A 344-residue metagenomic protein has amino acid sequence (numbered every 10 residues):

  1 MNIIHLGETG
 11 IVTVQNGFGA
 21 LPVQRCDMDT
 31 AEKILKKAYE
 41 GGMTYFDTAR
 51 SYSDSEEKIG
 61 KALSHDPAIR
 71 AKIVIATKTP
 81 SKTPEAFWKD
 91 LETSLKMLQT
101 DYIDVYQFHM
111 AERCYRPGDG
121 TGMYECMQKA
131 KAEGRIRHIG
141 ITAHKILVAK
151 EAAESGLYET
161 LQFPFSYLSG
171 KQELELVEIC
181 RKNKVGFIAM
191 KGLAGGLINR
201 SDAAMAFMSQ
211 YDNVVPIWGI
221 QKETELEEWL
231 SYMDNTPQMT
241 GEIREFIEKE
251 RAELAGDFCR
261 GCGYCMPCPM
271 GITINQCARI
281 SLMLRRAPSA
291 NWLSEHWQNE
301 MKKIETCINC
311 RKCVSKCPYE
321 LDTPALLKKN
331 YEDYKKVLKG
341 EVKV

Functional and structural regions predicted by a protein language model:
M1-I73: N-terminal binding-site loop/beta-alpha segment at the start of enzyme catalytic domains that lines or forms
L6, F18, F46, I59 (+11 more regions): Conserved, mostly hydrophobic/aromatic
C26-D29, E40, K82-I188, L193-G196: Glycine/proline-rich, positively charged, aromatic-decorated active-site loop/lid region on the catalytic face
L35, E56, G60-L63, L91-L95 (+6 more regions): Generic structural signal for well-ordered alpha-helices, preferentially at hydrophobic/aromatic core positions
M43-T44, E175-A189, L193-V344: Structured C-terminal cap/extension of enzyme domains
T44-R50, A76-T77, R137-G140, T160-F163 (+3 more regions): Short catalytic-loop micro-motif centered on adjacent basic/acidic residues
E57-T77, E125-G134, K182-K184: Alpha-helix-loop-beta-strand connector modules within alpha/beta enzyme cores
A71-I73, Y158-S166, P237-I243: Short hydrophobic/aromatic-enriched beta-strand-loop microsegments
